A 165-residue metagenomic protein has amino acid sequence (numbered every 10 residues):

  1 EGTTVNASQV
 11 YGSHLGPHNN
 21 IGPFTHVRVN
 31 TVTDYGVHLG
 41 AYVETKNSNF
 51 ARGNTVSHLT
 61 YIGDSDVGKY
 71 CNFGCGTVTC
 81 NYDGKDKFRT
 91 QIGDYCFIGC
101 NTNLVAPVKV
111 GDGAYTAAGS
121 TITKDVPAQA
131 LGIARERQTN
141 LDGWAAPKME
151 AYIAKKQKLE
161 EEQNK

Functional and structural regions predicted by a protein language model:
V5-K165: Glycine-rich hexapeptide-repeat left-handed beta-helix
